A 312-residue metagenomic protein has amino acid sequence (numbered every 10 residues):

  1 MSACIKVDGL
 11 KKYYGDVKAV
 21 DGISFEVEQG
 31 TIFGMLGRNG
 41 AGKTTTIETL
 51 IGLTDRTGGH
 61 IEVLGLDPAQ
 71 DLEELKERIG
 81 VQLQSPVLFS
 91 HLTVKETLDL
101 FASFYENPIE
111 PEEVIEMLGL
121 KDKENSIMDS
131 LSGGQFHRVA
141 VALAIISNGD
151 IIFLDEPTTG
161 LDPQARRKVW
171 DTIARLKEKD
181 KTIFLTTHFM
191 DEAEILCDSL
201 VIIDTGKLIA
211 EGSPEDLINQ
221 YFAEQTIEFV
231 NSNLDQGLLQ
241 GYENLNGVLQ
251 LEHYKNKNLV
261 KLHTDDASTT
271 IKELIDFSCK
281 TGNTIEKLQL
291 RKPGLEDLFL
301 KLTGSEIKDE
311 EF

Functional and structural regions predicted by a protein language model:
M1-K11, S305-F312: ABC-family P-loop ATPase nucleotide-binding domain
C4-I5, K12-A210: ABC transporter nucleotide-binding domains
D8, V230, Y254, Q289-R291: Solvent-exposed beta-strand sheet faces enriched in polar/charged residues
L66-A69, L208, S232, D265-S268 (+1 more regions): Short, surface-exposed acidic/glycine-rich loop or hinge patches that mediate macromolecular interfaces
D171-D265: ABC transporter nucleotide-binding domain
H263-F312: C-terminal coupling/interaction segments
